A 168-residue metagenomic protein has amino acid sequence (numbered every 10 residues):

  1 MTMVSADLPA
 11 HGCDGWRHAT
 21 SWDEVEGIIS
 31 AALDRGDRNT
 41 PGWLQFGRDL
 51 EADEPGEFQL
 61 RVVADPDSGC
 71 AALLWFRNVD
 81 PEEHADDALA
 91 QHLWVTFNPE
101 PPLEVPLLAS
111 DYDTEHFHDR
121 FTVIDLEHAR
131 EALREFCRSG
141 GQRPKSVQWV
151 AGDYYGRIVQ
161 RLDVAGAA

Functional and structural regions predicted by a protein language model:
M1-T40, H84-A168: Acidic, proline/glycine-rich low-complexity IDRs
L33, D37-D86: Amphipathic, interaction-prone secondary-structure segments
